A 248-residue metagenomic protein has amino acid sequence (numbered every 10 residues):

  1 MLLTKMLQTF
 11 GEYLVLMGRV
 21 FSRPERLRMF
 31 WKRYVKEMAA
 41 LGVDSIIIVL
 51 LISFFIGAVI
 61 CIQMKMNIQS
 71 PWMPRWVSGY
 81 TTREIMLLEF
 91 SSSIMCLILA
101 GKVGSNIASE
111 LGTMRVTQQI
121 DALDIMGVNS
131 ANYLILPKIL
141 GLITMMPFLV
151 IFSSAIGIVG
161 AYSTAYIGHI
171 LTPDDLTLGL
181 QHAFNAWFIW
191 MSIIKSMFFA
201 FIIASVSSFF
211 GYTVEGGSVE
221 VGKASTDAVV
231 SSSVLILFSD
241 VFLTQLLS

Functional and structural regions predicted by a protein language model:
M1-K32, G211, E215: Short, membrane-interfacial amphipathic segments enriched in basic
R26-L51: Membrane-interface helix starts
G42, I46, L50, F90 (+4 more regions): Selective transmembrane-helix segments that form parts of the transport pathway or gating/packing helices in multipass
G42-I94, I98: Active-site cofactor/substrate anionic-group-binding motifs, chiefly glycine- and Lys/Arg-rich phosphate-binding loops
I52-F55, L99, L136-A165, F198 (+3 more regions): Hydrophobic alpha-helical transmembrane segments that constitute the membrane-spanning cores of multi-pass membrane
Q63-L87, S154-M197, S205-A224, L246-S248: Membrane-interfacial helix-loop-helix connectors in multipass membrane proteins
L111-L136, S218-V221: Short cytoplasmic-facing helical segments at TM-TM junctions of multi-pass membrane proteins
V221, D227-L243: Final/C-terminal transmembrane alpha-helix of multipass membrane proteins
